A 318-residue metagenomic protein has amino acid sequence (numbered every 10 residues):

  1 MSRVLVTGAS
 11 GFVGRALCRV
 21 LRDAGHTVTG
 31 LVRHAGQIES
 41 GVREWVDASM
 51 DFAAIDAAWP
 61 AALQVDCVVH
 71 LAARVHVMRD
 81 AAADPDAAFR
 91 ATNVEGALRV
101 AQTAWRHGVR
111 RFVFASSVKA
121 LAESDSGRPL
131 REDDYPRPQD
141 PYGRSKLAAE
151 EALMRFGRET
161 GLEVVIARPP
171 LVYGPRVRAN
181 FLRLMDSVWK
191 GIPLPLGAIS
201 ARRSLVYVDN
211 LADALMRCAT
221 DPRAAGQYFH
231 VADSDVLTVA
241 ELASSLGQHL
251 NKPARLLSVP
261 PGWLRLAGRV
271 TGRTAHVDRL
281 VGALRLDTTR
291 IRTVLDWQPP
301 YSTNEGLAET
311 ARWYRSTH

Functional and structural regions predicted by a protein language model:
V4-A24: N-terminal Rossmann NAD(P)H-binding glycine-rich loop of SDR-like oxidoreductase domains
A48-V94, R99, T103, L121: NAD(P)H-binding glycine-rich loop region in Rossmannoid oxidoreductase-like domains and their noncatalytic homologs
L98-P141: Conserved Rossmann-fold NAD(P)-dependent oxidoreductase catalytic core, especially the SDR/UDP-sugar
R99, V177-R183, G197-A219, G226-Q227: Substrate-positioning beta->alpha
Q139-V165: Active-site Tyr-X1-5-Lys
G174, L196-A201, F229-V236, S245-N251 (+2 more regions): Glycine-rich Rossmann NAD(P)(H)-binding loop
R217, D221-H276, A308-A311: Mid/C-terminal beta-alpha module of Rossmann-like enzyme folds, strongest in SDR-family dehydrogenases/epimerases
S302-H318: Amphipathic terminal alpha-helices
